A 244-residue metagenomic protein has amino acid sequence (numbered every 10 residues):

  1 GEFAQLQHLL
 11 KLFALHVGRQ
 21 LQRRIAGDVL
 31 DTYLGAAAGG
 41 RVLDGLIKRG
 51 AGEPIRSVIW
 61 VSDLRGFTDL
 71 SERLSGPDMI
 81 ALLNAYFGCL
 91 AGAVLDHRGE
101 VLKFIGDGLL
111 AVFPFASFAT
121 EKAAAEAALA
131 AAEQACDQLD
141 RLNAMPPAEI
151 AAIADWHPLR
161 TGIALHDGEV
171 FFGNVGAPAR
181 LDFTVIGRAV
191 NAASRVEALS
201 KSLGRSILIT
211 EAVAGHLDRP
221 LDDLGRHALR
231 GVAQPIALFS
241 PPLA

Functional and structural regions predicted by a protein language model:
E2-P54: Regulatory cytosolic signal-relay segments
L43, P147-A148, P241-A244: Intrinsically disordered or compositionally simple regulatory linkers and C-terminal tails in signal-transduction
L46-A130, F183: Catalytic NTP-binding/metal-coordinating core of nucleotidyl cyclase/transferase enzymes
N84-R98, A119-I163, R188-L199: Alpha-helical scaffold within the catalytic cores of cyclic-nucleotide enzymes
V112-A123, I163-L181, S200-L203: Catalytic strand-loop-helix junctions within cyclic-nucleotide turnover domains
A151-A154, V175-G187: Short, surface-exposed loop/helix-turn segments at secondary-structure junctions that function as lids/hinges flanking
V170, A193, S200-A244: Cytosolic regulatory/linker segments at or just downstream of nucleotide-handling modules in signal-transduction
